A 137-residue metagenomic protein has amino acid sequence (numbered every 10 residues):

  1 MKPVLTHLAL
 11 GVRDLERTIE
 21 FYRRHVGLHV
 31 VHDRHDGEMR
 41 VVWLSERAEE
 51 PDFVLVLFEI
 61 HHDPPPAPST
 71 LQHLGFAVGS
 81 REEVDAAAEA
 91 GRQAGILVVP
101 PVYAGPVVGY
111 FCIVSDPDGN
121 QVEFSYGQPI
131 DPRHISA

Functional and structural regions predicted by a protein language model:
M1, A88-A137: Vicinal oxygen chelate
M1-R17, H73-L74, Q128-A137: N-terminal beta-strand motif that seeds the catalytic metal site of vicinal oxygen chelate
K2, G11-D52: Core segments of cupin and vicinal oxygen chelate
V4-R13, S45, P64-A90, Y110-S115: Vicinal oxygen chelate
H7, V26, E123: Short catalytic micro-motifs in class I SAM-dependent methyltransferases
I19, R23-R24, D85, R92 (+1 more regions): Short, surface-exposed helix/turn micro-motifs that flank interaction/cofactor sites
E49-L55, D118-Q121: Short, charged/polar, Gly/Pro-enriched secondary-structure boundary elements
F58-D63, G127-P129: Acetyl-CoA-dependent GNAT
